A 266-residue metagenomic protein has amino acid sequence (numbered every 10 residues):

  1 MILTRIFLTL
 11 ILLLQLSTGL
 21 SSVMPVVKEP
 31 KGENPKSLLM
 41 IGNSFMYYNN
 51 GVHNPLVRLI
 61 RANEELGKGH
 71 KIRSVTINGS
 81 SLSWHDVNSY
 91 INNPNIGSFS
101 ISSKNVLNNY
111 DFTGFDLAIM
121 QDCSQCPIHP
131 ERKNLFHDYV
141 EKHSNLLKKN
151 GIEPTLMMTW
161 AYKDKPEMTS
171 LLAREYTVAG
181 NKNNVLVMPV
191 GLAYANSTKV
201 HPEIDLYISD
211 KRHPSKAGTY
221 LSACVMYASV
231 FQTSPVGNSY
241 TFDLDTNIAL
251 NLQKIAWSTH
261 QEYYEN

Functional and structural regions predicted by a protein language model:
M1, N50, N54, K216-A228: A structural signal for well-ordered alpha-helical segments within the folded catalytic domains of diverse enzymes
M1-F7: Bacterial N-terminal signal peptides that target proteins for export
F7-Q15: Bacterial N-terminal signal peptides
V23-A62: N-terminal module-boundary/linker segments of secreted carbohydrate-active enzymes
Y47-K133: Conserved SGNH/GDSL esterase-like catalytic core that processes O-acyl groups on lipids and polysaccharides
H53, V57, H137-V140, S144 (+3 more regions): Extracytoplasmic/secreted envelope proteins and their assembly/folding machinery, especially bacterial periplasmic
S103-K216, A228: Alpha-helical cap/lid subdomain in secreted, periplasmic, or secretory-pathway luminal O-acyl-processing enzymes
L206, H213, A223-N266: Conserved catalytic region of serine esterases and O-acyltransferases that act on ester linkages in lipids
